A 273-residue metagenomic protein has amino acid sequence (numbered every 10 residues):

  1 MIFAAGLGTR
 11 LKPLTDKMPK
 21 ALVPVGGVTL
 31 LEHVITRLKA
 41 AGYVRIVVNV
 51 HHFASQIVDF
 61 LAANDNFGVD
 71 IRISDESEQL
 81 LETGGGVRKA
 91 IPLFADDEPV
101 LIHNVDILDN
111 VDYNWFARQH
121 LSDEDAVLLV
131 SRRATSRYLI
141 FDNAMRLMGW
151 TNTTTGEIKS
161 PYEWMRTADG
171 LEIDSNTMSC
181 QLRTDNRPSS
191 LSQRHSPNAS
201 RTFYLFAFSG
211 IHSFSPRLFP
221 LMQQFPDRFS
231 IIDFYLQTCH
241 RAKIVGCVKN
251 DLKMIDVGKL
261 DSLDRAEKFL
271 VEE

Functional and structural regions predicted by a protein language model:
M1-D16, A41: N-terminal nucleotide-binding beta1-loop-alpha1 segment
I2, P24, V28-N104, Y113-W115 (+5 more regions): Conserved N-terminal catalytic core of the sugar/cofactor nucleotidyltransferase
L7, M18, F53, S77 (+2 more regions): A generic "binding-loop/recognition-motif" signal
L7, V105-I107: Active-site metal-binding loops of divalent metal-dependent hydrolases
A21, D70-R72, K243-V245: Conserved beta-strand segments of alpha/beta enzyme cores
V50, D75, N104, V111 (+3 more regions): Short loop/edge segments at beta-strand edges and connector loops that shape dinucleotide/nucleotide cofactor-binding
E98-L101, L108, N114-L121, A134 (+2 more regions): Catalytic-core segments of class I nucleotidyltransferases/pyrophosphorylases that form NMP-activated intermediates
D123-R132, R137: A short, conserved acidic/glycine-rich loop-to-beta-strand motif that forms the donor nucleotide-sugar/metal
